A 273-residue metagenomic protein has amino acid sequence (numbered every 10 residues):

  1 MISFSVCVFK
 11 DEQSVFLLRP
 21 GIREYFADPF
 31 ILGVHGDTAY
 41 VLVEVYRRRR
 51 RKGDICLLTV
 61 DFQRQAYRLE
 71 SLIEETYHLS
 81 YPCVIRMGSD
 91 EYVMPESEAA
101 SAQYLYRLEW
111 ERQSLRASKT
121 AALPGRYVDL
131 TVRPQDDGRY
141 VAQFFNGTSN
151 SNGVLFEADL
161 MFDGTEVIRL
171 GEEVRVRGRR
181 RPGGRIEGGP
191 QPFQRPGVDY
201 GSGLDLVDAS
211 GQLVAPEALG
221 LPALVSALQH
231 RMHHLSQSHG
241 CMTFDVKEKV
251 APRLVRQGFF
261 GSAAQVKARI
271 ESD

Functional and structural regions predicted by a protein language model:
M1-D273: Carbohydrate-active catalytic/glycan-binding domains of CAZyme proteins, especially the secreted or lumenal ectodomains
